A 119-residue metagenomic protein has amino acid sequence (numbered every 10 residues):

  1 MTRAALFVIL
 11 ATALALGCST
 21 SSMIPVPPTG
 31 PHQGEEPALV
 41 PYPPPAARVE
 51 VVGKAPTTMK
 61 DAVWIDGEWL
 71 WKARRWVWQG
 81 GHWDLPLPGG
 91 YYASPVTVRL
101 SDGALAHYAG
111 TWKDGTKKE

Functional and structural regions predicted by a protein language model:
M1-G17: Sec-dependent bacterial lipoprotein signal peptides
L16-G34: Bacterial Sec signal peptide processing site at the extreme N-terminus
Q33-A73: Post-signal-peptide N-terminal segment of Sec-exported extracytoplasmic proteins
A47-V51, W78, K118: Non-catalytic accessory regions
A62-V63, G67-E68, W76, G81-H82 (+4 more regions): Conserved positions within tandem-repeat grammars
T111-E119: Outer-membrane beta-barrel translocator/channel fold
